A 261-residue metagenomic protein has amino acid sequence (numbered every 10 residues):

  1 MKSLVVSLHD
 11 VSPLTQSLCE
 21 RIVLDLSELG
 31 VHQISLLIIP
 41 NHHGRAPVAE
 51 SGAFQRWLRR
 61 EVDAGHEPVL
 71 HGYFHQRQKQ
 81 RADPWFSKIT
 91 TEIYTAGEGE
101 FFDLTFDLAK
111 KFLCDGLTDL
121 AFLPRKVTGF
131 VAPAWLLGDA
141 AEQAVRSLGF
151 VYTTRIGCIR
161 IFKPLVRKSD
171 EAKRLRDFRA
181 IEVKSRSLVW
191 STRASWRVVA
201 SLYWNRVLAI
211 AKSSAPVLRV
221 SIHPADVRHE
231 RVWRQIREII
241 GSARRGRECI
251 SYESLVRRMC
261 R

Functional and structural regions predicted by a protein language model:
M1-E67, F122: Active-site beta->alpha N-cap acidic-glycine motif
L4-L8, I34-L36, P68-H71, V127-F130 (+3 more regions): Hydrophobic faces of well-ordered beta-strands that scaffold small-molecule active sites in alpha/beta enzyme cores
V5-L14, P40-V48, E98-D107, R193-W196 (+1 more regions): The substrate-binding groove and active-site-proximal loops of carbohydrate-active enzymes, especially glycoside
C19-V23, G52-R59, L113-L117, E142 (+1 more regions): Generic structural signal for well-ordered alpha-helices, preferentially at hydrophobic/aromatic core positions
S27-Q33, T91-G138, I210-S221: CE4/NodB-like, metal-dependent polysaccharide N-deacetylase domain that modifies extracellular/periplasmic N-acetylated
G30, I34-I38, Y152, K212-R261: C-terminal domain-boundary segment and adjacent tail
G44-V62, Q78, V131-R219, C260: Active-site-adjacent pocket scaffolds in enzyme catalytic domains
H66-F86: Short, solvent-exposed beta-strand-terminating loops
